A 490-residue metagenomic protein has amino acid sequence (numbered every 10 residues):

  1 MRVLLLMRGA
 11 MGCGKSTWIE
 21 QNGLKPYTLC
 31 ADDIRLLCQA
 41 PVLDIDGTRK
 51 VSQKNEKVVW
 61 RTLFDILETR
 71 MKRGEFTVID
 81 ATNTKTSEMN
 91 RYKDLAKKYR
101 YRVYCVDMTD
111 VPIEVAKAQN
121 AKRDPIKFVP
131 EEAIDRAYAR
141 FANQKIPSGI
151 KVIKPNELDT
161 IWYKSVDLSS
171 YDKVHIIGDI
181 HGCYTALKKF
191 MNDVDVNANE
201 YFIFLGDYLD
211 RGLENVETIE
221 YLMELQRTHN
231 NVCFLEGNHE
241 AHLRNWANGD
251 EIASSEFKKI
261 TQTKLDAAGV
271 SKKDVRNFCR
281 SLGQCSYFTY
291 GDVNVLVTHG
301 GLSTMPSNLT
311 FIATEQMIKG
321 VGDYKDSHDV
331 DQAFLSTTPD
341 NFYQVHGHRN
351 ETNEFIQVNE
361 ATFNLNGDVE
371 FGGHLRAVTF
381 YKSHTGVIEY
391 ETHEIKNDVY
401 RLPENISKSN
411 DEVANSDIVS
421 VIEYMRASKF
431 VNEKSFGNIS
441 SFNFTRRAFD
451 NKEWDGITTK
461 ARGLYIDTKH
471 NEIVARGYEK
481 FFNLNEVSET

Functional and structural regions predicted by a protein language model:
L4, D110-W162: Conserved GTP-binding G-domain of TRAFAC-class P-loop NTPases and closely related GTPase folds
A10-M11: The conserved Walker
G14: Conserved glycine(s) of the Walker
T17-E75: Conserved substrate/cofactor phosphate-moiety recognition/catalytic segment in nucleotide-dependent phosphotransferases
N83-P125: ATP-dependent NMP and nucleoside kinases share a basic, alpha-helical "lid"
V129-E132, R136, R211-V295, S303-T304 (+1 more regions): Active-site neighborhood of divalent metal-dependent phosphoester bond hydrolases
N156-E220: N-terminal active-site segment of His-dependent metallophosphoesterases
D331-S409: Acidic, His/Gly-rich catalytic cores of divalent-metal-dependent hydrolytic chemistry
